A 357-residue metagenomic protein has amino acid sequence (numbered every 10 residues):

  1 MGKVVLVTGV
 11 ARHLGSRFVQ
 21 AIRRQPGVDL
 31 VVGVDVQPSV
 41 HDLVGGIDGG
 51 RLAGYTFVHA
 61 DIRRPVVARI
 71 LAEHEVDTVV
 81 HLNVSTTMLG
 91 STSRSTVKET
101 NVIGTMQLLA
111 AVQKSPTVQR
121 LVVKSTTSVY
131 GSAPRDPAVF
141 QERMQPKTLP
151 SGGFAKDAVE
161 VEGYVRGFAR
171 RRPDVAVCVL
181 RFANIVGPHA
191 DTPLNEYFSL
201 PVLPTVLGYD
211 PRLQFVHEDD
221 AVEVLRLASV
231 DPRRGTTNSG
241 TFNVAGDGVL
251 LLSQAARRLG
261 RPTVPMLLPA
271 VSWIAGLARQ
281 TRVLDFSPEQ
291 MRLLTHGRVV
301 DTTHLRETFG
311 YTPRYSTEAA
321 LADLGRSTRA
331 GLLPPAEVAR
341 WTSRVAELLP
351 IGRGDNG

Functional and structural regions predicted by a protein language model:
V5-Q25: N-terminal Rossmann NAD(P)H-binding glycine-rich loop of SDR-like oxidoreductase domains
Y55, H59-I103, K114: NAD(P)H-binding glycine-rich loop region in Rossmannoid oxidoreductase-like domains and their noncatalytic homologs
T96-Q107, K156-D157, V216: Glycine-rich NAD(P)-binding loop of the Rossmann-fold in SDR/ketoreductase-type enzymes
M106-G153: Conserved Rossmann-fold NAD(P)-dependent oxidoreductase catalytic core, especially the SDR/UDP-sugar
R135-D136, G167-E218: NAD(P)-dependent short-chain dehydrogenase/reductase
P150-C178: Active-site Tyr-X1-5-Lys
V159, P173-V175, V186-E196, L227-F242: Glycine/proline-rich active-site loop of Rossmann-fold NAD(P)-dependent oxidoreductases
V222-P288, T302, A322, G331-G357: Mid/C-terminal beta-alpha module of Rossmann-like enzyme folds, strongest in SDR-family dehydrogenases/epimerases
